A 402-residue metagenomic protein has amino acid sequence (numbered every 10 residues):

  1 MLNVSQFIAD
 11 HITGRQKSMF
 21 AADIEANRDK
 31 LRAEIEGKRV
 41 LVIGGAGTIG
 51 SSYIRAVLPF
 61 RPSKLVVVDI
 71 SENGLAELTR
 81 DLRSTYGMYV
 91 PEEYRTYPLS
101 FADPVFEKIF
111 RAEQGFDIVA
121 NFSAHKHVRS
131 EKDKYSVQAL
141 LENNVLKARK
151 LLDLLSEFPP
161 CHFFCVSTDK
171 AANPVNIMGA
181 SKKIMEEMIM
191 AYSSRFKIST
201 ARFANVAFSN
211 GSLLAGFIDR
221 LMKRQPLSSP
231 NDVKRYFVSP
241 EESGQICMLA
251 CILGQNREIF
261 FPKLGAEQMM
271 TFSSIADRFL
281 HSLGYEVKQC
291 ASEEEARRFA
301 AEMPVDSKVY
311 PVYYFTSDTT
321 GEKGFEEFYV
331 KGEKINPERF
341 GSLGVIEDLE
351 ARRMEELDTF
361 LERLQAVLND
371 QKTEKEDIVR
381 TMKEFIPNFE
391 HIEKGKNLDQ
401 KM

Functional and structural regions predicted by a protein language model:
M1-R39, P387-K401: Non-catalytic terminal and boundary segments that flank Rossmann-like NAD(P)-dependent oxidoreductase
K30, I189-M402: Strand-loop microenvironment adjacent to phosphate/nucleotide-handling motifs in alpha/beta enzyme folds
V40-F60: N-terminal Rossmann NAD(P)H-binding glycine-rich loop of SDR-like oxidoreductase domains
I43, V68, V119-S123, F163-T168 (+1 more regions): SDR active-site strand-loop-helix element
A56-V67, R83, Y89-V90, L99-E142 (+1 more regions): NAD(P)H-binding glycine-rich loop region in Rossmannoid oxidoreductase-like domains and their noncatalytic homologs
D69-G74: Helix N-cap at the beta1-alpha1 junction of Rossmann-like dinucleotide-binding domains, i.e., the first residues
T96, L140, F163, I198-A201: Hydrophobic/aromatic anchor residues within beta-strands of the central parallel beta-sheet of Rossmann-like
N121, H125-K183, A191: Conserved Rossmann-fold NAD(P)-dependent oxidoreductase catalytic core, especially the SDR/UDP-sugar
